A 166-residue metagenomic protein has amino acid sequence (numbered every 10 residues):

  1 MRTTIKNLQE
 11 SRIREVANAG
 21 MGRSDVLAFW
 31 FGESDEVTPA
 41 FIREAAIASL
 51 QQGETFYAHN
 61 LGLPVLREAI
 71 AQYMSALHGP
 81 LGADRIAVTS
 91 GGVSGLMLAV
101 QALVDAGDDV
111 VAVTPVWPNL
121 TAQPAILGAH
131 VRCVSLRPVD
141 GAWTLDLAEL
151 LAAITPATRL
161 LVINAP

Functional and structural regions predicted by a protein language model:
K6-G91, L98: N-terminal small-domain helix-loop-helix segment of the aminotransferase-like
A19, A99, E149-A153: CheY-like receiver
V26, D109, H130: Residue-level detector of anion-binding/catalytic polar loops
L81-I86, A106-D109, A157: Short acidic capping loops at alpha-helix termini that bridge into adjacent secondary structure
A102-P124: Conserved PLP-anchoring active-site segment centered on the Schiff-base-forming lysine
T114, C133-P138: Short beta->alpha connector loops at strand-helix junctions that form conserved, small/polar/Pro-enriched
I126-R132: A short helix-loop-beta submotif of the ANL/AMP-binding
R137-P166: Active-site phosphate-binding strand-loop segment of PLP-dependent enzymes
